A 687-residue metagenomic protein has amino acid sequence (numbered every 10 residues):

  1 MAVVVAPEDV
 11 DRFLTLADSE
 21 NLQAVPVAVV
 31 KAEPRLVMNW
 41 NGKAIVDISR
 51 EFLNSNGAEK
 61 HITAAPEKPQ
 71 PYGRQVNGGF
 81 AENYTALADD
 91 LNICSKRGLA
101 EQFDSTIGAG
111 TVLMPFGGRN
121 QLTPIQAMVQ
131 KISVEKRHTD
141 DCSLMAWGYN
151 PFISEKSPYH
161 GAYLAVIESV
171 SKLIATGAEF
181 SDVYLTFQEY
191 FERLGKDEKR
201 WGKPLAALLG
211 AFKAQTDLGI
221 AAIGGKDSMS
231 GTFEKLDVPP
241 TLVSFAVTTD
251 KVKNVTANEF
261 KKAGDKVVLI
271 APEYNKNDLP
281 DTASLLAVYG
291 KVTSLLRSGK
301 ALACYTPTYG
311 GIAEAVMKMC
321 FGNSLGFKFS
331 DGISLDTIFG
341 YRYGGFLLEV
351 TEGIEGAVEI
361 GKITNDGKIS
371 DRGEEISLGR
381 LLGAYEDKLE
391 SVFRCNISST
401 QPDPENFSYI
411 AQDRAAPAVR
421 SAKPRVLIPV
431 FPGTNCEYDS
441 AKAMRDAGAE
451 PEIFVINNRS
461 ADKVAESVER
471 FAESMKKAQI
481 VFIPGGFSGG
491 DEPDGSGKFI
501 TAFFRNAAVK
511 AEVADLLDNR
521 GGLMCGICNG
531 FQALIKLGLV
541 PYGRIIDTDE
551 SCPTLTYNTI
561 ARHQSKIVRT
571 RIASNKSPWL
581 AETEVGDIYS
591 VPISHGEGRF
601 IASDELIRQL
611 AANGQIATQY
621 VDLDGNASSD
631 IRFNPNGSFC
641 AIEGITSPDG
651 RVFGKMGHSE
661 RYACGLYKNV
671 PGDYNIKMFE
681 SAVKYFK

Functional and structural regions predicted by a protein language model:
M1-G490, F503-A514, C640, T646 (+2 more regions): Glycine/proline-enriched, intrinsically flexible loops and inter-domain linkers
P34-L36, S230-T232, K253, Q532-K536 (+4 more regions): Short, well-ordered, mixed-charge alpha-helical segments that flank or form enzyme active sites
K196, K276, P493-T501, Q619 (+1 more regions): Short, basic, glycine/proline-bearing loop/turn elements
S228, S488, G530-Q532, E597 (+1 more regions): Catalytic metal-binding/acid-base residues of hydrolase active sites
T306, C528, H658: Active-site glycine-centered loops adjacent to acidic/histidine catalytic or metal-binding residues that shape
Y438, E492-D494, L534-L537, S603 (+1 more regions): Short glycine-/acidic-enriched loop or helix-start segments at secondary-structure transitions that form or flank
E466, R470-E473, A514-D515, D547-K687: Amide-donor transfer/coupling interface in amidating biosynthetic enzymes
P484, S488-K576: Cysteine-nucleophile active-site neighborhood
